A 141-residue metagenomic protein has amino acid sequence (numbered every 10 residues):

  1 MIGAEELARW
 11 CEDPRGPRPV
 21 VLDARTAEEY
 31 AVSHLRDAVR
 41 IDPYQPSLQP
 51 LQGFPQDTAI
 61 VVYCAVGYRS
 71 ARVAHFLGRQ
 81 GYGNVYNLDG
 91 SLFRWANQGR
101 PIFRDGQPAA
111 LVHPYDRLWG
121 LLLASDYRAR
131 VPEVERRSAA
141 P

Functional and structural regions predicted by a protein language model:
M1-W10, A31-T58, A71-P141: Rhodanese-like catalytic fold shared by cysteine-dependent sulfurtransferases and DSP/PTP-type phosphatases
L7, V20-R25: Short hydrophobic beta-strand that contains or immediately precedes a catalytic carboxylate
E12-R15: Eukaryote-specific, low-hydrophobicity, charge-rich regions
P17-P19, D57-A59: A general structural motif
Y63: Short, surface-exposed ligand- or partner-binding patches at beta-edge/loop junctions that are enriched in aromatics
V66-R69: Gly/Ser/Thr-rich loops at beta-strand to alpha-helix junctions that form or flank small-molecule/cofactor-binding
